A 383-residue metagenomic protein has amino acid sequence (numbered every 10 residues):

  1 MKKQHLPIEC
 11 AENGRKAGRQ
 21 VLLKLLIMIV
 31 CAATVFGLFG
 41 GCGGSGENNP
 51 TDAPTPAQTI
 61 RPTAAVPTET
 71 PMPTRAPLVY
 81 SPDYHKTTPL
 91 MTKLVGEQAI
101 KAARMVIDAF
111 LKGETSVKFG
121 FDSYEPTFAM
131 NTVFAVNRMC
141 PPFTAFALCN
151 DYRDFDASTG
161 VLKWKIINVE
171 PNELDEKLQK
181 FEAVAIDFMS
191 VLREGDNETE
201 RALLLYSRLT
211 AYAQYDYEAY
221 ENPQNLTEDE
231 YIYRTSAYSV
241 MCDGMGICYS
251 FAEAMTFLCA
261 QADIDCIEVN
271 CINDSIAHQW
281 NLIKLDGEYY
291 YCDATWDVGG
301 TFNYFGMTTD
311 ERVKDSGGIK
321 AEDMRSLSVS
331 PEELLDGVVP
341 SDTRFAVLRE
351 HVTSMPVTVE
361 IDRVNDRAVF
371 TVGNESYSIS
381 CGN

Functional and structural regions predicted by a protein language model:
M1-T74, L205, D243, I247-S250 (+5 more regions): Gram-positive cell-envelope targeting signals
C10, C31, C42, A102-A103 (+10 more regions): Generic recognition of cysteine residues
T34-G37, G41-T199, L203, D315-N383: N-terminal accessory/pre-domain segments preceding catalytic cores
G96, G113, N197, D216 (+2 more regions): Helix N-terminus capping/helix-initiation residues
I167, G195, M241-M245, Y249: Short, charged/polar micro-motifs that form catalytic or ligand-binding hotspots
L174-V240: Secondary-structure boundary elements
S236-Y238, M245, E288-A294: Short, well-ordered strand-loop elements centered on a beta-strand within folded domains, enriched for acidic residues
S250-D315, F370: Hydrophobic/aromatic-rich core segments of domains that either
